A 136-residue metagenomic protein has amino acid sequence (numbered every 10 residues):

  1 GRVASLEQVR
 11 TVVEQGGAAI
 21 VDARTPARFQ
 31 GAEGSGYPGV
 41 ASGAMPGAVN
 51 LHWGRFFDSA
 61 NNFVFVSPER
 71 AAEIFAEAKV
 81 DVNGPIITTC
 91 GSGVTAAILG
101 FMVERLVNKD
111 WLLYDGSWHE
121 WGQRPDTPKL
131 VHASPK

Functional and structural regions predicted by a protein language model:
G1-A19, A23-K136: Rhodanese-like catalytic fold shared by cysteine-dependent sulfurtransferases and DSP/PTP-type phosphatases
